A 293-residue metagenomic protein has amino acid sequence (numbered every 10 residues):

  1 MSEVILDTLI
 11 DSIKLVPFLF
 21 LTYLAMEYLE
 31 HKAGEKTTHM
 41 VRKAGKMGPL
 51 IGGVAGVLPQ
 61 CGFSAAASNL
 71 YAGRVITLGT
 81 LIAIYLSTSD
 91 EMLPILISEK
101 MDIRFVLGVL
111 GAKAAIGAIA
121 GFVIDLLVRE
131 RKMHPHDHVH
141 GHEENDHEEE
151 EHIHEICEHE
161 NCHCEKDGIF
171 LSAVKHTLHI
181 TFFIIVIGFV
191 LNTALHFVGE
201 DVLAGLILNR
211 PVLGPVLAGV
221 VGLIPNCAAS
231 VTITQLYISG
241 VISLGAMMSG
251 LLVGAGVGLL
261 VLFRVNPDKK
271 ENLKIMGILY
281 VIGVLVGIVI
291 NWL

Functional and structural regions predicted by a protein language model:
M1-Y28, E35, G108-P215, M276-L293: Selected transmembrane alpha-helices and immediately adjacent juxtamembrane segments of polytopic inner-membrane
E3-V4, M47, D102, G168 (+2 more regions): Alpha-helix capping and helix-coil boundary motifs
A33, L262-V281: Interfacial loop-to-transmembrane junctions
K36-A66: Active-site-flanking structural segment that lines cofactor/substrate pockets
R42-K43, T80-Y85, L273-L279: Cytoplasmic-side transmembrane-helix entry/capping segments in multi-pass membrane proteins
A55-L107, L195-N266: Membrane-interfacial helix-loop connectors
